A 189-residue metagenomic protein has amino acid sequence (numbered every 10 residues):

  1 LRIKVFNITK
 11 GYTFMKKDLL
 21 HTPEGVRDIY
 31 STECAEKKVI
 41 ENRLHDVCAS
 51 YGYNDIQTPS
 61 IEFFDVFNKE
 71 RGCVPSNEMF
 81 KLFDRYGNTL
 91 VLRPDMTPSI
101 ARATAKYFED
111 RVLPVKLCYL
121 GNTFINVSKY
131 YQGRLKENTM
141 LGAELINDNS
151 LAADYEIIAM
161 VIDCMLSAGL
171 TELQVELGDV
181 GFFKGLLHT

Functional and structural regions predicted by a protein language model:
F6-T189: TRNA-recognition modules of translation machinery and tRNA-sensing kinases, especially anticodon-binding
